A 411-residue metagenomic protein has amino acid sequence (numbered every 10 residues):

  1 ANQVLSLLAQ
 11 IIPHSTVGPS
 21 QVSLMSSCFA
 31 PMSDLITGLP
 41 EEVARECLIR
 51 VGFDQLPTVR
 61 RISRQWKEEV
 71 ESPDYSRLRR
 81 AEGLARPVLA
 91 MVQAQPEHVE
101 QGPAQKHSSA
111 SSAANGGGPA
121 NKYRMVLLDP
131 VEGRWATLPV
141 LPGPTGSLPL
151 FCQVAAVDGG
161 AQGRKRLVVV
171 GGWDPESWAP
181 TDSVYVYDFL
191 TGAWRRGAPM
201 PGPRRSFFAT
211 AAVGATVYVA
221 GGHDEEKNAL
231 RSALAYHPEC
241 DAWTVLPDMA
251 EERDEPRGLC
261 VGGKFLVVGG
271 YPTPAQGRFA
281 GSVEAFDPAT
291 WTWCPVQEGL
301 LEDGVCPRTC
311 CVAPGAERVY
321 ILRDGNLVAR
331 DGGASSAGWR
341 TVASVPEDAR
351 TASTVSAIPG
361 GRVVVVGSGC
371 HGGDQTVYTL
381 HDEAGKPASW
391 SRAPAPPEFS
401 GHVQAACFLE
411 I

Functional and structural regions predicted by a protein language model:
A1-I411: Kelch-like beta-propeller repeat domains
